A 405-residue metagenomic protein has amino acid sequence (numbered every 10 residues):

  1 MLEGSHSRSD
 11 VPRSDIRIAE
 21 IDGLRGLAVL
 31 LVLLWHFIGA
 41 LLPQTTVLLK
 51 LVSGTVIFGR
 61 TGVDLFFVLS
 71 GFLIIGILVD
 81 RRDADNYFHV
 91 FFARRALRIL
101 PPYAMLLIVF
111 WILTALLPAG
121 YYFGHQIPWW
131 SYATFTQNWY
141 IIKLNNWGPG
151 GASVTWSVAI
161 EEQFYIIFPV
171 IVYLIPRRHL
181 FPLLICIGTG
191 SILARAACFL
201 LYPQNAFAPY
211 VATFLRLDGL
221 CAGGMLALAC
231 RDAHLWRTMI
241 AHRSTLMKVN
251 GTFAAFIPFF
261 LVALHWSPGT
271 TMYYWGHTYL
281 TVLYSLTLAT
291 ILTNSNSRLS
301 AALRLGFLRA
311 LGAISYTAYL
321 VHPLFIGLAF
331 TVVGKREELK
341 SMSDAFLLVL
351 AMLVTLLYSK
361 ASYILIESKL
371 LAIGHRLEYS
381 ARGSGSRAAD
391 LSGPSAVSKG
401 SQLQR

Functional and structural regions predicted by a protein language model:
M1-E20, L27-L30, L34-R60, I74-H89 (+9 more regions): Alpha-helical transmembrane segments in multi-pass integral membrane proteins
D22, F91, T155-A159, Y165 (+1 more regions): Short alpha-helical catalytic segment bearing the HExxH-like zincin motif of zinc-dependent metalloproteases
G23, A93-L106, V172, R309: Alpha-helical transmembrane segments of multi-pass membrane proteins
M105-L113: Hydrophobic alpha-helical transmembrane segments that constitute the membrane-spanning cores of multi-pass membrane
G148-Y173: Function-critical hydrophobic alpha-helical transmembrane segments in multi-pass membrane proteins
L183-S191, G306: Central hydrophobic cores of alpha-helical transmembrane segments in multi-pass integral membrane proteins
